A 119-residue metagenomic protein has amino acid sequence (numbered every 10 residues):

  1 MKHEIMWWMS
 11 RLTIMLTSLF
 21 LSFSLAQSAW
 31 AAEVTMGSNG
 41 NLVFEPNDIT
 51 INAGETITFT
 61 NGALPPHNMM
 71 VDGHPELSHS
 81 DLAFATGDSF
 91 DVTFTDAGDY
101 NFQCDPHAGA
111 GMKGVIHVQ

Functional and structural regions predicted by a protein language model:
K2-W7, L16-Q119: Extracytoplasmic copper-binding redox domains, predominantly the cupredoxin/blue-copper superfamily
